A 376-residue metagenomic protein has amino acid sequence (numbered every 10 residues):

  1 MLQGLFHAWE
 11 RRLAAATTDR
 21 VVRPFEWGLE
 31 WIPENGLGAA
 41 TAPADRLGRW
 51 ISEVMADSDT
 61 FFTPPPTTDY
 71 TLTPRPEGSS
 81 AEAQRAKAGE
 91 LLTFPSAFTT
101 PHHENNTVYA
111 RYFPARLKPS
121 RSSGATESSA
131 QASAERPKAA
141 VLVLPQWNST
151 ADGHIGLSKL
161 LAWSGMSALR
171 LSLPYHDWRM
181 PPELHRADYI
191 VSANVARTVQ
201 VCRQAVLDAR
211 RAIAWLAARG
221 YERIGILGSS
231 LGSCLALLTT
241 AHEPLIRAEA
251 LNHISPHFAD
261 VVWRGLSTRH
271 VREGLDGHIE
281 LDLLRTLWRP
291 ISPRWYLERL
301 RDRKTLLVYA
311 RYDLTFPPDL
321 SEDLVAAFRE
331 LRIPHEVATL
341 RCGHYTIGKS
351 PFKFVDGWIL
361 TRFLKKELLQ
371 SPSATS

Functional and structural regions predicted by a protein language model:
M1-T93, E127-S128, A132, S373-S376: N-terminal targeting or regulatory segments adjacent to alpha/beta-hydrolase or S9 domains
H102-V108, A115-S122, A132-A140, L300: Proline/glycine-enriched tight loop/beta-turn segments at coil->beta junctions that connect or precede beta-strands
V143-R203: Cap/lid segment of the alpha/beta-hydrolase catalytic domain
A217-S230: Alpha/beta-hydrolase fold nucleophile elbow
G228-L238: Glycine-rich nucleophile elbow surrounding the catalytic serine of serine-hydrolase chemistry
L237-L283: Hydrolase active-site cap/lid region
R264-L320: The feature captures the conserved acid-bearing segment of alpha/beta-hydrolase catalytic domains
E322-V325, R329-S376: C-terminal catalytic histidine-bearing segment of alpha/beta-hydrolase fold enzymes
